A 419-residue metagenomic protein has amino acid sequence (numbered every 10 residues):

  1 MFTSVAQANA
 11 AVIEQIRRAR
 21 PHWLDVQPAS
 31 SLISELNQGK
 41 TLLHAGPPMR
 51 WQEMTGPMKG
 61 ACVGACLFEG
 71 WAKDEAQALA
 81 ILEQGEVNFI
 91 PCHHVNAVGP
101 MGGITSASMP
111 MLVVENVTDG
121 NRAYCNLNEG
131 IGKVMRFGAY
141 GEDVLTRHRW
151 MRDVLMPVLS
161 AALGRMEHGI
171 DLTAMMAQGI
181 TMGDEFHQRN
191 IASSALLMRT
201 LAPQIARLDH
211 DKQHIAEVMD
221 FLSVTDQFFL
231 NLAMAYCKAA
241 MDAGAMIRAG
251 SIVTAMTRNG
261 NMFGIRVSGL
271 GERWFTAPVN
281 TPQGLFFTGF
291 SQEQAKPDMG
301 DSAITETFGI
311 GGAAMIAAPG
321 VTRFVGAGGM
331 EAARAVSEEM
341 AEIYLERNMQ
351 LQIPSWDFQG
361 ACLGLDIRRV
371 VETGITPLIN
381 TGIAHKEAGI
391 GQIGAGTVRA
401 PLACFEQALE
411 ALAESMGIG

Functional and structural regions predicted by a protein language model:
M1-G419: Anaerobic metallocofactor- and corrinoid-dependent redox/one-carbon enzyme cores, especially those from methanogenesis
